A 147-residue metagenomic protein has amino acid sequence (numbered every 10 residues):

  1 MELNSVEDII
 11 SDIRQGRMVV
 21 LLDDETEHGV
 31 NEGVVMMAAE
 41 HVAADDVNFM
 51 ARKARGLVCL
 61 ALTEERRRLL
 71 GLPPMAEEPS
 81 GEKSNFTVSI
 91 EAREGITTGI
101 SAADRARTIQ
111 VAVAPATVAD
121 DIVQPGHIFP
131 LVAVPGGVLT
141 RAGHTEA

Functional and structural regions predicted by a protein language model:
M1-A147: Catalytic domains of riboflavin
